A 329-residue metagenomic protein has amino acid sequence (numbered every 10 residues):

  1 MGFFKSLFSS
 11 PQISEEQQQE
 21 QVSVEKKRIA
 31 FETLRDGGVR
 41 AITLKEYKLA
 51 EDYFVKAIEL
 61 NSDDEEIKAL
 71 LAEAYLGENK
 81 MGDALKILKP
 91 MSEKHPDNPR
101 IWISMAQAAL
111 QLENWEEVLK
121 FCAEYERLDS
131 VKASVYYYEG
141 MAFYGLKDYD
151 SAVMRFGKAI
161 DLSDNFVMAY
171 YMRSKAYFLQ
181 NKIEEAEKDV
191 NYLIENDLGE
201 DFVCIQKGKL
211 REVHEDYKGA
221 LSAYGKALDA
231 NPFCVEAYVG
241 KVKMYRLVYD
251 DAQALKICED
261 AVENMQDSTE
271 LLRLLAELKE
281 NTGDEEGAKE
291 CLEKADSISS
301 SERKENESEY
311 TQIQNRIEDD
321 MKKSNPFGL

Functional and structural regions predicted by a protein language model:
L7, P11-T33: TPR-adjacent "capping" and linker segments in tetratricopeptide-repeat scaffold/adaptor proteins
S23, K56-A57, P90-M91, E124-Y125 (+5 more regions): Canonical positions in the second alpha-helix
S23-E66, L70, L76-G77, Q107-N114 (+3 more regions): Alpha-helical segment of the N-proximal tetratricopeptide repeat
A30-F31, E65-E66, P99-R100, K132-S134 (+5 more regions): Helix-start (N-cap) detector for alpha-helical repeat units in TPR-like alpha-solenoids, especially tetratricopeptide
T43, G77-E78, Q111-L112, G145-L146 (+5 more regions): Register position in tetratricopeptide repeats
L60, K94-H95, R127-L128, L162 (+5 more regions): Structural marker of alpha-solenoid helical repeat scaffolds
